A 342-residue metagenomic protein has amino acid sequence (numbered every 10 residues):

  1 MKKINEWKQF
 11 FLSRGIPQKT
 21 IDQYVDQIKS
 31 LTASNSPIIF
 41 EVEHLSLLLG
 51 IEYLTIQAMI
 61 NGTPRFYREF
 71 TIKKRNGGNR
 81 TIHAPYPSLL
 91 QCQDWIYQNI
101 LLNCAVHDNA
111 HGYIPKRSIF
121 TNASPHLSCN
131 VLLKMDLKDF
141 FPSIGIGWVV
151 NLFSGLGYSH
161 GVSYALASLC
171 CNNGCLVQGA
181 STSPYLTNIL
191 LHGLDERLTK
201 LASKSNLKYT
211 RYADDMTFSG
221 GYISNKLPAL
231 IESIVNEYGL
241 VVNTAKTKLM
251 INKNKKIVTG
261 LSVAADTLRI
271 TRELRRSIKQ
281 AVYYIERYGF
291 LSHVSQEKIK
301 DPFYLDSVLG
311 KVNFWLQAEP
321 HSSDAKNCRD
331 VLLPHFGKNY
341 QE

Functional and structural regions predicted by a protein language model:
M1-I72, N79-M135, F140-L156, A167-A180 (+2 more regions): Right-hand nucleic-acid polymerase module
K134-K138, G179, S183, S205-G220: Catalytic palm active-site di-aspartate
Y164: A short, basic-hydrophobic beta/loop patch
